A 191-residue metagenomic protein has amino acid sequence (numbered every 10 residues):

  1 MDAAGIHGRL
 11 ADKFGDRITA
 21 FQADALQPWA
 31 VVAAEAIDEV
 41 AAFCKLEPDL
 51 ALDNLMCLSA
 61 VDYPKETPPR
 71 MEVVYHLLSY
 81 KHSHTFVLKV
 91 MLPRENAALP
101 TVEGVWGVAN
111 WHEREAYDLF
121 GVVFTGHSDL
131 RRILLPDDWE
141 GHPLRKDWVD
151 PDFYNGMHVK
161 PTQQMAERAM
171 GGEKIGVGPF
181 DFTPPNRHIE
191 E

Functional and structural regions predicted by a protein language model:
M1-E191: Terminal low-complexity/charged segments
